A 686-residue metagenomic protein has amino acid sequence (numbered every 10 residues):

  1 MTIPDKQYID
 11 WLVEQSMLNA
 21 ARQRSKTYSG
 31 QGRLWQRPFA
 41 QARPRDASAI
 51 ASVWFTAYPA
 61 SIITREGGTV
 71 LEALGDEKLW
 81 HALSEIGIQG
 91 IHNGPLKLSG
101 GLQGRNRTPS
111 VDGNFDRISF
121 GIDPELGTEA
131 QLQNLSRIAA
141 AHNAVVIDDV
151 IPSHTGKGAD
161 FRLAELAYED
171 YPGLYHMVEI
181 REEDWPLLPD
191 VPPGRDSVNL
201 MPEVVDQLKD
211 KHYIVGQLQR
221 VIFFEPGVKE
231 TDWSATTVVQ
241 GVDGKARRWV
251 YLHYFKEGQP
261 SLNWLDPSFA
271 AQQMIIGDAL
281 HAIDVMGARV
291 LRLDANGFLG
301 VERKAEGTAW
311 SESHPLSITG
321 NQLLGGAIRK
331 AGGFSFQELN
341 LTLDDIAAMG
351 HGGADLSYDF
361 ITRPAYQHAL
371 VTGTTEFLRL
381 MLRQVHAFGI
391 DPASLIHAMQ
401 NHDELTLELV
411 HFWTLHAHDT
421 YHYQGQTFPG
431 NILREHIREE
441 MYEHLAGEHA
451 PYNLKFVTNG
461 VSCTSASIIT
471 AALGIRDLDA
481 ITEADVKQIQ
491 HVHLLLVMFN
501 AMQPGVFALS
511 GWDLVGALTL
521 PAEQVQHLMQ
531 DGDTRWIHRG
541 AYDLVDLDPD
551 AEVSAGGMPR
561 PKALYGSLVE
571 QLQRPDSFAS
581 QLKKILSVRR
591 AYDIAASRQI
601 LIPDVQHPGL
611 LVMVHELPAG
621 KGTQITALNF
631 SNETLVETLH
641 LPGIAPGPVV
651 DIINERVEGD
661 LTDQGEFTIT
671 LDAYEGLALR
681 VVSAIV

Functional and structural regions predicted by a protein language model:
M1-Q272, F298-T372, V385, Y674: Acidic/aromatic-lined carbohydrate-recognition and catalytic surfaces of CAZymes acting on diverse glycans
I88, A288, N296, G505-V506: A structural motif
P193-E225, L380-G430: Extended catalytic-interface subdomain
A271-V290, Q384: An active-site-proximal structural segment forming one wall of the substrate-binding cleft that immediately precedes
G389, L395-Q624, F630-T634: Loop/helix patches that line or flank the sugar-binding groove of alpha-linked glycan CAZymes
F630-A645: Surface-exposed beta-strand/loop patches in extracellular or lumenal glycoproteins
L641-R656: Solvent-exposed beta-hairpin/edge-strand motifs
L661-V686: C-terminal beta-strand-rich structural cap/linker in extracellular carbohydrate-active enzymes
